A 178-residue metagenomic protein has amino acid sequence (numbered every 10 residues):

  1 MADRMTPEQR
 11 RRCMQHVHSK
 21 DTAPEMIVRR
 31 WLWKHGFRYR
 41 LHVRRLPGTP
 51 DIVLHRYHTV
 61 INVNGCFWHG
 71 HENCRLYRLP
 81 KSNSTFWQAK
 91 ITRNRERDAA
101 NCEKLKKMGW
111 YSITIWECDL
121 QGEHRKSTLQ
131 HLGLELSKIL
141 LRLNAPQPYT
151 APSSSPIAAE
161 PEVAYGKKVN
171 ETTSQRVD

Functional and structural regions predicted by a protein language model:
M1-T114, C118-D178: Nucleic-acid endo/exonuclease domains
